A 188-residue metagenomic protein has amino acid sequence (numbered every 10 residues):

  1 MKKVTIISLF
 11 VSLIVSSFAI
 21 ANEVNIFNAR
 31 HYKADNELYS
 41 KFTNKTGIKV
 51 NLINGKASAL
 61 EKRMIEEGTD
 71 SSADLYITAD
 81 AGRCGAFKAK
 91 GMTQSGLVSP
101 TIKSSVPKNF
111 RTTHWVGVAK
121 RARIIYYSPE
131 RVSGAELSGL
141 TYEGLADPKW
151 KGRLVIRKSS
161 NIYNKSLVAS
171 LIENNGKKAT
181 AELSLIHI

Functional and structural regions predicted by a protein language model:
M1-V4: Positively charged n-region of N-terminal signal peptides that target proteins for export
I6-L9, G47: N-terminal compositionally biased, intrinsically disordered segments and leader/signal-like regions
S8-S16: Bacterial N-terminal signal peptides
F10, I65, G134: Generic anion/oxyanion-binding catalytic loop in active/binding sites
F18-I20: Bacterial Sec-dependent signal peptides at the C-terminal "C-region" and cleavage site
N22-A86: Early extracytoplasmic/lumenal segment of secretory-pathway proteins
A29, K33, S72-L185: Extracytoplasmic ligand-binding site segments that recognize negatively charged/polar headgroups
